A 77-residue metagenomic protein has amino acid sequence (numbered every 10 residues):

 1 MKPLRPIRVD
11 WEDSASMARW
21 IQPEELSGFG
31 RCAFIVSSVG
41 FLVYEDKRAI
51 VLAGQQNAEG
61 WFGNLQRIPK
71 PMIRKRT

Functional and structural regions predicted by a protein language model:
M1-T77: Conserved RNA-binding domains used in RNP assembly and mRNA/RNA metabolism
